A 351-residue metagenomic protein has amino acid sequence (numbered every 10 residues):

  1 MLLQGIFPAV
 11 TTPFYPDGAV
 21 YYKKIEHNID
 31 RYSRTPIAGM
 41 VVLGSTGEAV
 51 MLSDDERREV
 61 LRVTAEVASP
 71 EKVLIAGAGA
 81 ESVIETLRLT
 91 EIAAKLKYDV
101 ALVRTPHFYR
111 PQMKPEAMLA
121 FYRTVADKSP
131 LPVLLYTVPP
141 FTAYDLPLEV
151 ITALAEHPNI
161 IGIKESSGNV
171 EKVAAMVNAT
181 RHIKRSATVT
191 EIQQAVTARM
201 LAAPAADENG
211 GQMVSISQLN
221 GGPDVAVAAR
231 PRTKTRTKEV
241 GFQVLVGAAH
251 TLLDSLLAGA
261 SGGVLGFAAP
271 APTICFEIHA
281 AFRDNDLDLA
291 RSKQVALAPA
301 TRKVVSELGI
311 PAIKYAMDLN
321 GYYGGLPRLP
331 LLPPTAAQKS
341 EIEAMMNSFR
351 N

Functional and structural regions predicted by a protein language model:
M1-L146, I151: Active-site beta->alpha loop and helix N-cap motifs at the rims of alpha/beta catalytic domains
P8, E66, A280, K314-D318: Generic alpha-helical structural context detector
I25, R57, L61, T86 (+5 more regions): A general structural signal for well-ordered alpha-helical segments in protein cores
E48-D54, P106-E116, A120, K184-E191 (+4 more regions): Glycine-rich tight-turn/loop motif centered on a GG-T
T124-D127, P139-L297, R302-V305: Catalytic alpha/beta core domains of metabolic enzymes, predominantly
V304, L308-N351: C-terminal extensions of enzymes
